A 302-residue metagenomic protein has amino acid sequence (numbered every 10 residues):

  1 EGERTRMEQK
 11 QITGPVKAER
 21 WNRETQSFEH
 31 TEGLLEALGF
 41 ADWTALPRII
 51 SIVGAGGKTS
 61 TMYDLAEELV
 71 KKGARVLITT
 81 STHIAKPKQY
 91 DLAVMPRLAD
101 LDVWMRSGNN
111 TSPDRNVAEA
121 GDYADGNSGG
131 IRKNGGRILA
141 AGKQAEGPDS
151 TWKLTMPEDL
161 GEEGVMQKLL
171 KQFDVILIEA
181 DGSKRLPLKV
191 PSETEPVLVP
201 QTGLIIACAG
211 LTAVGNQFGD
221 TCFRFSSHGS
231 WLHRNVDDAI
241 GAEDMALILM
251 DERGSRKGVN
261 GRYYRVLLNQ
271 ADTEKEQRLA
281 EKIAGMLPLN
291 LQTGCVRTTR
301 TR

Functional and structural regions predicted by a protein language model:
E1-R6: Short, Lys/Arg-enriched N-terminal segments with co-localized hydrophobic residues within the first ~10-30 amino acids
M7-R48: Extreme N-terminal, non-catalytic leader segments that precede Walker-type/kinase nucleotide-binding cores
E36-V70: Walker A (P-loop) phosphate-binding motif
I52, L77-S81, A140-K143, I176-A180 (+2 more regions): General beta-strand structural signal in soluble alpha/beta enzymes
E67-E119, Y123-R137: N-terminal phosphate/diphosphate-binding loop that engages ATP/GTP or pyrophosphate donors across diverse enzyme folds
R106, A120-L160, D174: Ligand-binding beta-strand-loop-alpha-helix segment within the catalytic cores of soluble metabolic enzymes
T151-Q172, D181-L289: Conserved catalytic-core segment of NTP-binding enzymes
G285-R302: Canonical P-loop GTPase G-domain recognition
